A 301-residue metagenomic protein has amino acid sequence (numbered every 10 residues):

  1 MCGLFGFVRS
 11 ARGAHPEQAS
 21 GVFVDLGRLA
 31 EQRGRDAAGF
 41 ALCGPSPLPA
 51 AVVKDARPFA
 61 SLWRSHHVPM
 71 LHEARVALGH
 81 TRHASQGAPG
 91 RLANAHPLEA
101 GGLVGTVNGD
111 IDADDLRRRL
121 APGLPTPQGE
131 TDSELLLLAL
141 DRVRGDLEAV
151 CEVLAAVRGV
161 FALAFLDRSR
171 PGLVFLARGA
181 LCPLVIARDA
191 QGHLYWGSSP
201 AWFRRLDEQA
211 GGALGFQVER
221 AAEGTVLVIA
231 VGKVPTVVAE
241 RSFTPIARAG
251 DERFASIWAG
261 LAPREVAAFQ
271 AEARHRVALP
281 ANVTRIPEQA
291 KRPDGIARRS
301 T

Functional and structural regions predicted by a protein language model:
M1-T301: Conserved short alpha-helical segments that host acidic/polar catalytic motifs at enzyme active sites
